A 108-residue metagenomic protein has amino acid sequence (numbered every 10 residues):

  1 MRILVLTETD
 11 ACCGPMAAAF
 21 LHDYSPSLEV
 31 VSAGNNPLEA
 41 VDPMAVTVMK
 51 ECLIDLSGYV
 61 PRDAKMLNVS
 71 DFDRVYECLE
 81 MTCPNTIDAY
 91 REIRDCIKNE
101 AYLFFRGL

Functional and structural regions predicted by a protein language model:
M1-M66: Conserved active-site segments centered on acidic
A45, N68-D71, N85: Solvent-exposed, flexible loop/coil residues
Y59-E80: A conserved beta-strand/loop capping segment in the N-terminal third of enzymes that catalyze redox or closely related
R74-L108: Phosphate-binding/catalytic loops
